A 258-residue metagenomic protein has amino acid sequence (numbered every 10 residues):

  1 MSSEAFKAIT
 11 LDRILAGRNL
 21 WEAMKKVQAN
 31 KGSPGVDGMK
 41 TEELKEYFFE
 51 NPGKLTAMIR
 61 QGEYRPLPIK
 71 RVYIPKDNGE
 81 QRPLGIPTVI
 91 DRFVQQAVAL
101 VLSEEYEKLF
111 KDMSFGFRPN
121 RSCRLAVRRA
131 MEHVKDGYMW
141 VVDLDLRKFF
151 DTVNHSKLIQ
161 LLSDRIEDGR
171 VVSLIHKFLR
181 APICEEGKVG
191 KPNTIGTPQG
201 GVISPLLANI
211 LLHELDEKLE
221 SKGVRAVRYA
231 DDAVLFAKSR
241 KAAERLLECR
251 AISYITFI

Functional and structural regions predicted by a protein language model:
M1-F49: Non-catalytic, polymerase-adjacent accessory regions of viral genome-replication enzymes
L15-G32, I69-R71, L100-E105, K135 (+1 more regions): Short, compositionally biased low-complexity segments
A23-V27, A97, L174-L179: Short alpha-helical scaffolding segments that buttress acidic/His motifs in well-ordered protein cores
P34, G38-P75: Phosphate/adenylate-binding "loop-and-lid" substructures adjacent to NTP/NAD/dNTP-binding pockets in NTP-dependent
M58-Y73, D77, V101, D112-S253 (+1 more regions): Conserved polymerase palm-domain catalytic core
Q81, Q95-Q96, Q199: Glutamine-centric residue-chemistry signal
P83-L84, T88: Conserved phosphate-binding loops in nucleotide/dinucleotide-binding enzymes
Q95-M113: Electropositive, glycine- and tryptophan-enriched low-complexity nucleic-acid-binding patches
